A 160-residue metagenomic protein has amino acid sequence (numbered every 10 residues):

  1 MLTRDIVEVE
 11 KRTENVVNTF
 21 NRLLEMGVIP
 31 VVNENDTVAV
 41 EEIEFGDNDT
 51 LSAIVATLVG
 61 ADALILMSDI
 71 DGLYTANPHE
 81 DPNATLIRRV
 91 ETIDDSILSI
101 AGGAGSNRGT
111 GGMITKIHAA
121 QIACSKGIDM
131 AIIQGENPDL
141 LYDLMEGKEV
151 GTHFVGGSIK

Functional and structural regions predicted by a protein language model:
M1-K160: C-terminal catalytic "cap/lid" subdomain
